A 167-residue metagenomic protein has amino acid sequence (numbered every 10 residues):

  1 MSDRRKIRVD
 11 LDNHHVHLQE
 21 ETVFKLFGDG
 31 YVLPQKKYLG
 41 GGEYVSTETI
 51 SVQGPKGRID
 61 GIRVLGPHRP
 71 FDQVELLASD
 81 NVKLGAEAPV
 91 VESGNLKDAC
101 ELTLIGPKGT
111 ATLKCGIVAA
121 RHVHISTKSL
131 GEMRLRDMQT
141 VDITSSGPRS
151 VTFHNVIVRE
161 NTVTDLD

Functional and structural regions predicted by a protein language model:
M1-R5: Basic/polar N-terminal segments that are highly enriched at the extreme N-terminus, encompassing both cleavable
R8-P55, D60-P107, T112-M138, T144 (+1 more regions): Short beta-strand-centered segments at strand-helix junctions
S150-V151: Short coil-to-beta-strand transition motifs
